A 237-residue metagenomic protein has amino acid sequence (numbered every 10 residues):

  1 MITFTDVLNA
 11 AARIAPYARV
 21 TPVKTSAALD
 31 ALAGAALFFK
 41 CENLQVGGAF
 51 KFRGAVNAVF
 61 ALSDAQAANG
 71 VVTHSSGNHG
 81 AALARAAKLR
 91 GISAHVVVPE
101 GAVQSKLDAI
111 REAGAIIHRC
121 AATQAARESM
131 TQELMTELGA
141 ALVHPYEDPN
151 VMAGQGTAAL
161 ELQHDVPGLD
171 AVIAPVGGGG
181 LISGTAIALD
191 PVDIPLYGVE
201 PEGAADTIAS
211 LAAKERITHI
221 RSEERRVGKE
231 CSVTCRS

Functional and structural regions predicted by a protein language model:
M1-S232: PLP-dependent amino-acid enzyme catalytic core
C235-R236: Charge-rich, low-complexity N-terminal segments
